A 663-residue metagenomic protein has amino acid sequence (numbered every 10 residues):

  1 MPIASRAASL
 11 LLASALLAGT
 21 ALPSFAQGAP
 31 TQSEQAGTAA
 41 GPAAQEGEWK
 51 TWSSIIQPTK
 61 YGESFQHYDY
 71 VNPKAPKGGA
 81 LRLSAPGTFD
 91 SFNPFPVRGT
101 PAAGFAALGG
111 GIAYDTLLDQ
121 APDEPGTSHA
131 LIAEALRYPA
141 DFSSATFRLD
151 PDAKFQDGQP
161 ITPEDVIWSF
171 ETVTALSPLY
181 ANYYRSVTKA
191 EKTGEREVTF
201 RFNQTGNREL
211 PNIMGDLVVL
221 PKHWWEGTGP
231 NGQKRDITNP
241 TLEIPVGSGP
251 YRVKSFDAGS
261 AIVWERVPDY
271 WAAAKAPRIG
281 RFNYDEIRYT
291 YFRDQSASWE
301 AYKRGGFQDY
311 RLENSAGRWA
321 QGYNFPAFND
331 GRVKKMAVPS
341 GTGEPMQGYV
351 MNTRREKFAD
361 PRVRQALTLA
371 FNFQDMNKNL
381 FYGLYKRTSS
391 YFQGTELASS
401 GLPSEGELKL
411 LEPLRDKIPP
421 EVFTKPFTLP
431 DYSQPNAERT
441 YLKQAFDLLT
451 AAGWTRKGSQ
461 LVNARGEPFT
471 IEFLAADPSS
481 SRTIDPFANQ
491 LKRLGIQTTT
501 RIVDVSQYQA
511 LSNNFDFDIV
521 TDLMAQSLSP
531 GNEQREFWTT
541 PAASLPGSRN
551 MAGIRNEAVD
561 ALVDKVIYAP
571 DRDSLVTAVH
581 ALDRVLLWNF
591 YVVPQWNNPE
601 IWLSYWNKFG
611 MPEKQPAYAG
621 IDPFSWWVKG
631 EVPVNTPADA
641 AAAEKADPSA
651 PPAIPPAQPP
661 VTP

Functional and structural regions predicted by a protein language model:
T31-Q35, A43-Q45, A85-G87, S255-I262 (+6 more regions): Detector for C-terminal structural segments
P42-D141, E171, V246: N-terminal lobe/hinge region of extracytoplasmic solute-binding protein
K60, Q66, A102, L108-E124 (+5 more regions): Gly/Pro-rich hinge or "lid" segments in bacterial periplasmic/extracellular proteins
V71, A75-P76, R98-A107, A135-L179 (+6 more regions): Aromatic- and charge-enriched surface segment that lines or borders ligand/interaction sites
A130-E134, Q156, I161, R201-K222 (+4 more regions): Aromatic-rich, solvent-exposed beta-strand/loop patch
R148, N182-P230, G249-D257, L402-K417: Surface-exposed binding/hinge segments that line and control ligand-binding clefts or catalytic entry sites
D150, N239, Y270-Y323, S479 (+2 more regions): Ligand-site clamp/hinge motif
K189-K192, K254-E265, T290-R355, R362 (+4 more regions): Extracellular/periplasmic solute-recognition and catalytic clefts
